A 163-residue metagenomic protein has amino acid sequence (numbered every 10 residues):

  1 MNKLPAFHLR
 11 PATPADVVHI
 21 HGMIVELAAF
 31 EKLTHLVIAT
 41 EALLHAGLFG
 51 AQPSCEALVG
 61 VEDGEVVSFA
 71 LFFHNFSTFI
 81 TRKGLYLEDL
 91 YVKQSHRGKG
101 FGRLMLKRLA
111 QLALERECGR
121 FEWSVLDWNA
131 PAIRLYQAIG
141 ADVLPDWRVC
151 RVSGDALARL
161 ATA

Functional and structural regions predicted by a protein language model:
H8-I20: A short beta-loop-alpha structural element at the N-terminal edge of CoA-dependent acyl/N-acetyltransferase catalytic
H21-A46: Conserved GNAT-fold acetyl-CoA-binding loop/helix
A46-V59, Y86: A short helix-loop-beta-strand connector motif used in the catalytic cores of GNAT acetyltransferases and, in some
V59, E65-H74: Conserved beta-strand in the GNAT
V92, G98-Q111, A138: Conserved acetyl-CoA-binding loop-helix of GNAT-fold acetyltransferases
R103, D127-D146, R159: Conserved active-site alpha-helix within GNAT-family acetyltransferase domains
L114-S124: Conserved GNAT acetyl-CoA-binding A-motif
W123-A132, R151-D155: Conserved beta-strand-loop-alpha-helix junction that forms the acyl-donor binding cleft
